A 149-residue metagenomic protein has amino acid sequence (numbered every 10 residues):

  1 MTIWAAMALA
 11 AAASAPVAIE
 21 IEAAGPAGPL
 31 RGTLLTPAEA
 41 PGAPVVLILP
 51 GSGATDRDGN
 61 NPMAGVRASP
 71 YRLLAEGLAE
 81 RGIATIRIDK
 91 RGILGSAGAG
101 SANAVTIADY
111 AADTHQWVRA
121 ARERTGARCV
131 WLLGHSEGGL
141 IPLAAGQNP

Functional and structural regions predicted by a protein language model:
T2-A11: Sec-dependent N-terminal signal peptides
A13-P41: N-terminal cap/lid segment of alpha/beta-hydrolase-fold proteins
E39-P41, V46-G77: Short, surface-exposed "cap/lid" segments of acyl-processing enzymes
S52-T55, T85, D89-G95, S136-G139: Solvent-exposed loop/turn segments at secondary-structure junctions within structured extracellular/periplasmic domains
S69-G95: Conserved alpha/beta-hydrolase
P70, N103-E123: Alpha/beta-hydrolase active-site loop
G92-A104: Glycine-rich "HGGG/HGxG" loop immediately N-terminal to the catalytic nucleophile of the alpha/beta-hydrolase
A120-P149: Primarily recognizes the serine-hydrolase "nucleophile elbow" in alpha/beta-hydrolase and SGNH/GDSL folds
